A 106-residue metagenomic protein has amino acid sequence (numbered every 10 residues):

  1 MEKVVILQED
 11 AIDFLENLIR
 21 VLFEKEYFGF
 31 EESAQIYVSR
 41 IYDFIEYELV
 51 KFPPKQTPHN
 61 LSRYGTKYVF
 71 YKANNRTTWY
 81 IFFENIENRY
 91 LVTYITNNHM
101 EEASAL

Functional and structural regions predicted by a protein language model:
M1-Y42: Arg/Lys-rich, positively charged N-terminal/basic patches that mediate binding to nucleic acids
K3, Y37, F44, Y68-Y71 (+1 more regions): Aromatic side chains
I12-L15, E46, P58, N88: Generic N-terminal initiation segments characterized by hydrophobic and/or small/turn-forming residues
L22, E26-G29, F52, Q56 (+2 more regions): Secondary-structure transition/capping residues
I41, E48-L49, F83, V92: Conserved short aromatic-hydrophobic micro-motifs
D43-N74: A short, surface-exposed loop/turn module that caps and links secondary-structure elements
Y71-L106: Enriched for short, Lys/Arg-rich terminal
